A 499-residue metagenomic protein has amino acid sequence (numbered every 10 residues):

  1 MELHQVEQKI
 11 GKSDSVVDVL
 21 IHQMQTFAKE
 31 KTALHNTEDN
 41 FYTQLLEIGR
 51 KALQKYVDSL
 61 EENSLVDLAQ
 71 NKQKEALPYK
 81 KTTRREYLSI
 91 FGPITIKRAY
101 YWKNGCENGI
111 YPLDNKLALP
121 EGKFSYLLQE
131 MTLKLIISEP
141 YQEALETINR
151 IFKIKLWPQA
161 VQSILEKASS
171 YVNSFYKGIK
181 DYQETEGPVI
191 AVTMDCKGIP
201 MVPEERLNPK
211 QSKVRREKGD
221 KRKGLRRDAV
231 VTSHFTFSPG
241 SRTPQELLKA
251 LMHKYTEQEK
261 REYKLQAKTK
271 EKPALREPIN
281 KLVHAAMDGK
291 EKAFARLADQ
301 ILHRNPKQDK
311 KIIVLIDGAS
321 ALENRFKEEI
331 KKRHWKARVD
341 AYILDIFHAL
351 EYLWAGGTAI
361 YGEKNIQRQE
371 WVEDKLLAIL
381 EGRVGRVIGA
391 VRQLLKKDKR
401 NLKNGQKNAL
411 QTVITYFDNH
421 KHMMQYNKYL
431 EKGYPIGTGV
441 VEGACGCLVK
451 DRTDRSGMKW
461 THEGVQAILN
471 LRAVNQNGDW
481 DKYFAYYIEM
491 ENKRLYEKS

Functional and structural regions predicted by a protein language model:
M1-D58, Y100-S499: Catalytic center-proximal scaffold of phosphoryl-transfer enzymes
L34-S89: An N-terminal, globular interaction/scaffold subdomain
K74-L77, T82-A118: Cys/His-rich short segments
